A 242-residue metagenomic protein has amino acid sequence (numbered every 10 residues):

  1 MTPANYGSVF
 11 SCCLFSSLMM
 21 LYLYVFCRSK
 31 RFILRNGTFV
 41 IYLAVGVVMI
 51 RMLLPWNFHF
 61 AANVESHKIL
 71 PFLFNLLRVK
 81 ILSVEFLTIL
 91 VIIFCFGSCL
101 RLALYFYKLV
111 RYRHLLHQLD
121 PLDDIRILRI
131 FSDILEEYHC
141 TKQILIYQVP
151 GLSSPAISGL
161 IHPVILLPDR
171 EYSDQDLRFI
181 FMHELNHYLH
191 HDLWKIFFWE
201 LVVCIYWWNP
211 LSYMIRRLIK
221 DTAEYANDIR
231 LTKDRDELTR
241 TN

Functional and structural regions predicted by a protein language model:
T2-N63, I81, E85-N242: Membrane-embedded and juxtamembrane structural elements of multi-pass membrane proteins
E65-K80: Membrane-interfacial helical/loop segments at transmembrane boundaries in membrane proteins
